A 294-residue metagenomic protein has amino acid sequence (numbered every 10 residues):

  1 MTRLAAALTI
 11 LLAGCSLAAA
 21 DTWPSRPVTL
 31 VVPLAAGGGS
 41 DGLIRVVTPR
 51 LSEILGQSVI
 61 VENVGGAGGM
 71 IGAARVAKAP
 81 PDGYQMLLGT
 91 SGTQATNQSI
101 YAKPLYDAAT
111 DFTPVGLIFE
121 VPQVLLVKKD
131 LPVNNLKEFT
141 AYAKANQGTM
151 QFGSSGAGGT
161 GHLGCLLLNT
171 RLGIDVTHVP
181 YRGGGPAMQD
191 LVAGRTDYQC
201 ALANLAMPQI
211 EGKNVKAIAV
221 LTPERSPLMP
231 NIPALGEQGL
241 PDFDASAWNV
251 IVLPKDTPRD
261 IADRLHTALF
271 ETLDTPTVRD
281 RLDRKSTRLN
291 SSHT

Functional and structural regions predicted by a protein language model:
M1-S25, K137: Short, low-complexity disordered leader/linker segments with a strong preference for bacterial N-terminal type II
A20-T110, T149, A157, G173-L202 (+1 more regions): N-terminal (or domain-start) structured segment
D41-G42, D242, D280: Residue-level preference for short helical/loop micro-motifs built around acidic side chains
G56, I210-E211, G236, D274: A short hydrophobic alpha-helix cap/turn motif
K78-Y84, S91, S99-P186, Y198 (+2 more regions): Hinge/capping helix and adjacent helix->loop/strand transition within the periplasmic-binding protein
T93-K103, H162, L167-R171, Y198-I232: A ligand-binding cleft/hinge motif common to bilobed small-molecule-binding domains
K285-H293: Conserved small/polar residues in nucleotide/adenosyl-binding loops
